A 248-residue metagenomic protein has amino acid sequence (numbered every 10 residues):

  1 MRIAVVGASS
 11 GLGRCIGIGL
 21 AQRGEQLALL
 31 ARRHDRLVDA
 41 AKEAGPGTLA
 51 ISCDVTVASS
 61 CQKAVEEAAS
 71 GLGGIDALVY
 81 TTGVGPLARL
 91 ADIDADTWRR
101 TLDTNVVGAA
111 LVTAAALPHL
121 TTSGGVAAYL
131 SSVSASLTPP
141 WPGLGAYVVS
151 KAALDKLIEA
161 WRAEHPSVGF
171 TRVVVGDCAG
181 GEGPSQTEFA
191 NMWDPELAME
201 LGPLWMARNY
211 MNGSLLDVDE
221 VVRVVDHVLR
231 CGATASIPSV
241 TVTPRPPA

Functional and structural regions predicted by a protein language model:
S9-S10: Conserved glycine-rich cofactor-binding loop
R23-D39: Conserved glycine-rich Rossmann-like NAD(P)H-binding loop of the short-chain dehydrogenase/reductase
A44-S59: Rossmann-fold cofactor-recognition segment
T81-P86: Conserved NAD(P)H cofactor-binding loop of Rossmann-fold oxidoreductase domains
R89-L90, T97-R99: Substrate-binding pocket helix/loop in short-chain dehydrogenase/reductase
V126-A153, I158-A163, D177-Q186: Catalytic loop of short-chain dehydrogenase/reductase
R172-V175, P195-A248: C-terminal helical subdomain
